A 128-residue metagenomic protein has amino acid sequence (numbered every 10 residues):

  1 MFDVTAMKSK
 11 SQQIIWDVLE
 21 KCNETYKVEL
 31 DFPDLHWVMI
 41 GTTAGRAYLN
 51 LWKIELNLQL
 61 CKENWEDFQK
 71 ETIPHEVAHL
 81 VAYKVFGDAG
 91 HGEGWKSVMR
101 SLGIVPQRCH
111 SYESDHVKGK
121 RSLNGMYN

Functional and structural regions predicted by a protein language model:
F2-D67, K84-N128: Metalloprotease/metallohydrolase-associated module, dominated by Zn2+-dependent proteases
E71-Y83: Active-site recognition of the HExxH zinc-binding catalytic motif
